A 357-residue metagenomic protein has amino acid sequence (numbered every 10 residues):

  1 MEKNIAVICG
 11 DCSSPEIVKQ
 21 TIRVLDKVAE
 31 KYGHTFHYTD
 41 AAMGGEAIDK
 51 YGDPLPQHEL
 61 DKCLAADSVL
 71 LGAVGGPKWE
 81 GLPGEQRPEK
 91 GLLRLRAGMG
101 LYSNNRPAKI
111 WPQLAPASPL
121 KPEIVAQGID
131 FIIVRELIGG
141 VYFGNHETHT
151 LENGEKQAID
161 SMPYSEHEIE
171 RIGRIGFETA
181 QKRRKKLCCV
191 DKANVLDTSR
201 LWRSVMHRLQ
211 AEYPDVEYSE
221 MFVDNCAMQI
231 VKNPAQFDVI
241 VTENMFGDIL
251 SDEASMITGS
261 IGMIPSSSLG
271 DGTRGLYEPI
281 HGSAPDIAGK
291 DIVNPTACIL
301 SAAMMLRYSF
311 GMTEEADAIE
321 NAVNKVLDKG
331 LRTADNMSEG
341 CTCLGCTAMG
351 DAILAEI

Functional and structural regions predicted by a protein language model:
M1-C12, T39-A41, T333-M337: Generic N-terminal amphipathic, Lys/Arg-enriched alpha-helix
A6-R23, K27-A29, N153-D224, Q236: Glycine-rich phosphate/diphosphate-binding loop of Rossmann-like nucleotide-binding domains
D11-S14, D67, V134, G176 (+4 more regions): Buried hydrophobic positions in well-ordered alpha/beta secondary-structure cores of metabolic enzymes
D26-H34, A65-S68, A97-N104, I110 (+10 more regions): Generic secondary-structure signature for well-ordered alpha-helical cores
G33-Q57, M228-I230: N-terminal beta-loop-helix "entrance" segment that forms/cooperates in small-molecule cofactor or anionic ligand
G45-I48, V231-L331: Glycine-rich phosphate/nucleotide-binding loop
D49-I159, M245: N-terminal glycine-rich phosphate/adenylate-binding segment common to multiple enzyme folds
I138-G139, F143-R183, L187-C188, A193-V195 (+2 more regions): Glycine-rich phosphate/pyrophosphate-binding loop and the adjoining helix
